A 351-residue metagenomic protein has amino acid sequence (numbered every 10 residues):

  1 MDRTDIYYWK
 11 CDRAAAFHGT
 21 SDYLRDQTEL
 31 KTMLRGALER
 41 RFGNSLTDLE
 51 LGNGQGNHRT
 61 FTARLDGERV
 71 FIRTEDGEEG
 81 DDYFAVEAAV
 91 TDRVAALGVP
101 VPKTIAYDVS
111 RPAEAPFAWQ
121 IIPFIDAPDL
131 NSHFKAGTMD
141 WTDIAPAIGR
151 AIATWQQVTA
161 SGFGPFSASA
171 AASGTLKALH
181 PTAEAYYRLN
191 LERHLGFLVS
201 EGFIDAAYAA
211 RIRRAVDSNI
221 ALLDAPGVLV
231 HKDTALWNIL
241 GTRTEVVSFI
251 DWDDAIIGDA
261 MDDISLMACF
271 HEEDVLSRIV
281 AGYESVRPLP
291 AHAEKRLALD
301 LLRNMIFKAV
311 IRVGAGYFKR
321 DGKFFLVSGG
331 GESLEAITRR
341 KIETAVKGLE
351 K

Functional and structural regions predicted by a protein language model:
D2-F42: Juxta-kinase regulatory segment immediately upstream of eukaryotic protein kinase catalytic domains
Y8, A15, P146, A225-P226 (+1 more regions): Helix-rich C-terminal or lid/interface subdomains of diverse kinases
R25-S45, D140-P146, A153-K232, P288 (+1 more regions): An alpha-helical support segment within catalytic cores of ATP-dependent transferases
D48-H180, D224: ATP-binding pocket architecture of kinase catalytic cores
R59-R64, I72, A118, R211-D262: Active-site acidic catalytic loop and adjacent metal/ATP-binding pocket of ATP-dependent phosphoryl transfer enzymes
T60, I72, T91, T104 (+9 more regions): Generic structural signal for small/hydrophobic residues in well-ordered secondary structure, especially within
R73-E75, I105-A106, S167-A168, L229-K232 (+4 more regions): Short beta-strand segments
D76, S110, I121-G137, A160 (+3 more regions): A glycine-centered beta->alpha junction motif in the catalytic cores of kinase/phosphotransferase enzymes
